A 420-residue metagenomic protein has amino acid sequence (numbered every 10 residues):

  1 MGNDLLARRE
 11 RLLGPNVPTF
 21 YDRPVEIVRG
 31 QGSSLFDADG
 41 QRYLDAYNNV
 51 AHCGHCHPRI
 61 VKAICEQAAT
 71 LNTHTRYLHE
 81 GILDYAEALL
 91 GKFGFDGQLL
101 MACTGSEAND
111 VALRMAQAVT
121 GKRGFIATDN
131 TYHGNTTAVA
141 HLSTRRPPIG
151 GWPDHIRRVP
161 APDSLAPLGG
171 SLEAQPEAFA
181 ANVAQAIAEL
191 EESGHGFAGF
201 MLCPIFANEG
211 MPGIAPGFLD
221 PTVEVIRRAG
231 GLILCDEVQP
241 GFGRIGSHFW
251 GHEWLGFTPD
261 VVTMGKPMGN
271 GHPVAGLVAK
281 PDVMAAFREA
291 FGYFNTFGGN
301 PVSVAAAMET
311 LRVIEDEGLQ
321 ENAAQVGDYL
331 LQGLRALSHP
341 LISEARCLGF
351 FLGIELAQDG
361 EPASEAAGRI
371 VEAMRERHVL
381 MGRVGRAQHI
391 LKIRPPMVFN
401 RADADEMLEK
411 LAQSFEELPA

Functional and structural regions predicted by a protein language model:
M1-A420: Conserved N-terminal phosphate-binding loop of PLP-dependent enzymes in the Aspartate aminotransferase
